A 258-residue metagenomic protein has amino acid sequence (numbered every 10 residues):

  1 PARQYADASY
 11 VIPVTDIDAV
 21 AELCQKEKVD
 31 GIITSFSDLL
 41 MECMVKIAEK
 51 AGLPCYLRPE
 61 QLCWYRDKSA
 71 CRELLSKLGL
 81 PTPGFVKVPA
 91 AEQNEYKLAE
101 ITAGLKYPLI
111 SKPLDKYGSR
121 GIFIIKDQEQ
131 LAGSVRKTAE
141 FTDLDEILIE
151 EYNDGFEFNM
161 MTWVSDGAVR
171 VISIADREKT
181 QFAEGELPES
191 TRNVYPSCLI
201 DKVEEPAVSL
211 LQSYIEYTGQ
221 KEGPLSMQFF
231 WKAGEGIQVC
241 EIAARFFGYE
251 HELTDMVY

Functional and structural regions predicted by a protein language model:
P1-Q61, A91-Y96: ATP-binding N-terminal substructure of ATP-dependent carboxylate-amine bond-forming enzymes
E49-G121, Q128: A conserved helix-loop-beta module that forms one wall/lid of the active-site cleft in ATP-utilizing catalytic domains
L75, T102-I124, T142-G155, M160 (+3 more regions): ATP-grasp fold ATP-binding core
P81-P83, G104, P108-S111, I124-F156 (+2 more regions): Conserved ATP-binding module of the ATP-grasp superfamily
E129, E151-E157, M161-Q220, P224 (+3 more regions): ATP-dependent carboxylate/phosphate-activation module, predominantly the ATP-grasp catalytic core and closely related
